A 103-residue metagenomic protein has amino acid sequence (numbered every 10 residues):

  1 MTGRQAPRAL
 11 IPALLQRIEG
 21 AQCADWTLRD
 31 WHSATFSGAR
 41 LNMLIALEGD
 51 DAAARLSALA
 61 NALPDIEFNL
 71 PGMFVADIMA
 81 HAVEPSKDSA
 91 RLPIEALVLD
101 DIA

Functional and structural regions predicted by a protein language model:
M1-A103: Long, contiguous binding/interaction regions
